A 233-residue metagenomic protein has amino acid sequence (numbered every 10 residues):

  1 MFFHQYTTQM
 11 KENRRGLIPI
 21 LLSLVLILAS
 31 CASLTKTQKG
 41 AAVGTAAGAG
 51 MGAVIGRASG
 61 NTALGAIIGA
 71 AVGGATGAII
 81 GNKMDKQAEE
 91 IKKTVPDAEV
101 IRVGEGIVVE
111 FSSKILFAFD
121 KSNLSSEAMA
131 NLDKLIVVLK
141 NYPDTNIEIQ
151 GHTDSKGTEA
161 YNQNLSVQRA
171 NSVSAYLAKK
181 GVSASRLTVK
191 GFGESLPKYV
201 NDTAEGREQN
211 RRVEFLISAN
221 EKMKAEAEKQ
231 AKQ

Functional and structural regions predicted by a protein language model:
H4-L21: Bacterial N-terminal signal peptides that target proteins for export
I27-S30: C-terminal motif of bacterial Sec signal peptides marking the signal peptidase cleavage site
A32-E89: Short, low-complexity, glycine-enriched hydrophobic/amphipathic alpha-helices that associate with lipid bilayers
A41-A42, A46-A53, A66, K86 (+5 more regions): Extracytoplasmic/secreted proteins, especially bacterial periplasmic and envelope-associated proteins
R57, A78, N82, T94-A98 (+3 more regions): Structured segments of extracytoplasmic/periplasmic soluble domains in secreted or envelope-associated proteins
M84-F111: Amphipathic, membrane-active segments
K93-T94, F117-G151, A178, E208 (+2 more regions): Periplasmic peptidoglycan-binding/anchoring modules of Gram-negative envelope and division proteins
H152-E226: Periplasmic OmpA-like peptidoglycan-binding domain that tethers envelope proteins to the cell wall
